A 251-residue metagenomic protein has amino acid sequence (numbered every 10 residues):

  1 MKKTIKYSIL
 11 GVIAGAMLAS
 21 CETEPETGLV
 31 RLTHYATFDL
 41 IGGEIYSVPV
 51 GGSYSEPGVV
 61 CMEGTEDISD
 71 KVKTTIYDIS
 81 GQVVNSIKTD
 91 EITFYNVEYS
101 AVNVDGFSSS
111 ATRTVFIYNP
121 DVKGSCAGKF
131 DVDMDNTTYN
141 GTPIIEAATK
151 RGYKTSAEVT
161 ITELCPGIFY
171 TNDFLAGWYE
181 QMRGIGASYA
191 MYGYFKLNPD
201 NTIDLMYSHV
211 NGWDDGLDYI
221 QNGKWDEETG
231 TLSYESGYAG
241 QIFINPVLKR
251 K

Functional and structural regions predicted by a protein language model:
T4-G11, G15-E44, V122, K251: Bacterial Sec-dependent N-terminal signal peptides
E26, I45, S110-T114, S156-E158 (+1 more regions): Well-ordered beta-strand positions in beta-sheet-rich domains
H34-D67, T155-A157, C165: Solvent-exposed, low-complexity, repeat-rich "mucin-like" stalks and linkers
V60, E98-V102, T114-F116, D131 (+1 more regions): Residue-level recognition of well-ordered beta-strand positions that form the cores of beta-sheet-rich folds across
E66-S108, I117-Y118: Serine/threonine-rich, repeat-prone extracellular segments and beta-strand-based repeat modules of secreted/surface
K88-I92, T114-D131: N-terminal helix-cap/turn-to-beta initiation motif at the start of protein domains
V104-A111, G240-I242: Short, exposed coil/turn segments at beta-strand boundaries within extracellular/luminal domains
D121-K251: Ser/Thr/Gly/Pro-rich, low-complexity flexible regions
